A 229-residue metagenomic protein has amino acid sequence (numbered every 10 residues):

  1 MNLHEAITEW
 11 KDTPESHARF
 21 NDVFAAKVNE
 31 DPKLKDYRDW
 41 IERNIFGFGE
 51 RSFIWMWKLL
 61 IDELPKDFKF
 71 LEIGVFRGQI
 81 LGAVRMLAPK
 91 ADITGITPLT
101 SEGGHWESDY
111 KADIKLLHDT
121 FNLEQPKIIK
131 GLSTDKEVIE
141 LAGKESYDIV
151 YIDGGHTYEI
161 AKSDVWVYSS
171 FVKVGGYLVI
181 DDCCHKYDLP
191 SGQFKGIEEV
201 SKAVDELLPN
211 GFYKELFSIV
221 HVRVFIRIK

Functional and structural regions predicted by a protein language model:
L3-W10, F24-F48, I54-K229: S-adenosylmethionine/decaboxylated-SAM
W10, P14-F20: Long, compositionally biased, charged low-complexity segments
